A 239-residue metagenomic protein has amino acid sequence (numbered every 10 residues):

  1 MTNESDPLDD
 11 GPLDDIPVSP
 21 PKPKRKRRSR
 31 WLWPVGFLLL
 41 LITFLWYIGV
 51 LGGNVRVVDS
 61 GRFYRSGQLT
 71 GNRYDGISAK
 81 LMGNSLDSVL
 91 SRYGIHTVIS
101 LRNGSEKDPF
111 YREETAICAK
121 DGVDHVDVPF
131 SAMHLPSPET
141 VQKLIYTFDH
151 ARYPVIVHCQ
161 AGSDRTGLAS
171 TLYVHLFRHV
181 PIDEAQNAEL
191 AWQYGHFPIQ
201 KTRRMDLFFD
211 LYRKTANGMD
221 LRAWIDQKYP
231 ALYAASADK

Functional and structural regions predicted by a protein language model:
T2-V155, L168, L172-K239: Cys-dependent protein tyrosine phosphatase-like superfamily
C159: Short cysteine clusters
G162: Substrate/cofactor-recognition hotspot
R165: Short active-site segment of divalent metal-dependent hydrolases/proteases that encodes the spacing between
